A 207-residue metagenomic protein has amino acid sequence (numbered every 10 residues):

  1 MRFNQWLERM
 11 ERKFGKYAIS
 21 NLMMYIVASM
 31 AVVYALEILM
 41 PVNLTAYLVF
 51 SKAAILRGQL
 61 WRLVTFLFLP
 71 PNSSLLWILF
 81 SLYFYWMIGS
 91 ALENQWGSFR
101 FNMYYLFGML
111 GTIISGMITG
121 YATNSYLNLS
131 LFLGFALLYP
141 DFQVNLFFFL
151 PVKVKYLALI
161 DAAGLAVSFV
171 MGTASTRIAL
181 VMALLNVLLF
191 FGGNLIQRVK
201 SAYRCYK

Functional and structural regions predicted by a protein language model:
M1-K207: A detector for small-residue-rich transmembrane helices and their helix-helix packing motifs
